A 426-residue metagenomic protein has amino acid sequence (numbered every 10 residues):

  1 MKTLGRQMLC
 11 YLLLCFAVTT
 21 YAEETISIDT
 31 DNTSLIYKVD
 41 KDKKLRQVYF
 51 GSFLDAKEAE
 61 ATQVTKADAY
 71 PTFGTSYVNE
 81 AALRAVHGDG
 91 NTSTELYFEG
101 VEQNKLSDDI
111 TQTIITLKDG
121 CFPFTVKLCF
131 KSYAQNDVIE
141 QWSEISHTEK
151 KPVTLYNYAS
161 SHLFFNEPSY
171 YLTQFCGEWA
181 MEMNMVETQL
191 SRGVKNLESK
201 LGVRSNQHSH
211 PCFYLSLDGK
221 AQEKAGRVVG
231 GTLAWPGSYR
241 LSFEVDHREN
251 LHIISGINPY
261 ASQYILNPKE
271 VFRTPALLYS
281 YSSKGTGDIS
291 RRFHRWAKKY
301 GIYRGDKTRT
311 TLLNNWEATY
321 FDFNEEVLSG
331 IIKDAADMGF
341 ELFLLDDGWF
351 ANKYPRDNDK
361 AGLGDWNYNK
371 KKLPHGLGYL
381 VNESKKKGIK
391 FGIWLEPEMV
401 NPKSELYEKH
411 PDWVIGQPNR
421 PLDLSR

Functional and structural regions predicted by a protein language model:
M1-E23: Bacterial Sec-dependent N-terminal signal peptides
Y21-I26, N250-N267: Short acidic, Pro/Gly- and aromatic-enriched capping/linker segments at domain boundaries
E23-I36, L45-E244, Y260: Polysaccharide-binding surfaces and accessory modules of carbohydrate-active proteins
T92-F98, Y264-S283: Short Pro-Gly-centered flexible turn/kink motifs
I139, T154, R273, M338-G339 (+1 more regions): Short loop/turn motifs at secondary-structure junctions
T148, Y281-S282, E398-V400: Short coil/turn motifs at secondary-structure junctions
Y279-T310, E317: Terminal connector regions
R304-R426: Aromatic-lined carbohydrate-binding/catalytic grooves of carbohydrate-active enzymes
